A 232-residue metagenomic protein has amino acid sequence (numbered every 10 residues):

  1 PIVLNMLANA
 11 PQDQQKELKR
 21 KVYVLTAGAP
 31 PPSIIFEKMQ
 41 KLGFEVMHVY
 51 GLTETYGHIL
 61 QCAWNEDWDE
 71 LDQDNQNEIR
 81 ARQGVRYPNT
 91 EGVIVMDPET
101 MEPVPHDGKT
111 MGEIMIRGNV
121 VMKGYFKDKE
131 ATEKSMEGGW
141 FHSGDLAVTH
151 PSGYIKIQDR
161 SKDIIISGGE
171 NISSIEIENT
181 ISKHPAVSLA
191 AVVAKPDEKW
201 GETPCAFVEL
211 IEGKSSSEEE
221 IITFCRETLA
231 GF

Functional and structural regions predicted by a protein language model:
N5-M6, Y56-G57, K199: Generic structural signal for helix capping and beta-alpha/helix-loop junctions
A10-P11, D128, G168: Residue-level signal for well-ordered alpha-helical positions
P11, E91, P185-S188: Structural motif
Q14-R20: Short, conserved loop/helix-junction motifs that constitute active-site signature segments in enzyme catalytic cores
V22-L25, P31-V49, T53-Y154, S161-I164 (+2 more regions): Conserved AMP-binding/adenylate-forming
G118, K123-G124, L146-F232: AMP-binding/adenylate-forming catalytic core of the ANL superfamily
